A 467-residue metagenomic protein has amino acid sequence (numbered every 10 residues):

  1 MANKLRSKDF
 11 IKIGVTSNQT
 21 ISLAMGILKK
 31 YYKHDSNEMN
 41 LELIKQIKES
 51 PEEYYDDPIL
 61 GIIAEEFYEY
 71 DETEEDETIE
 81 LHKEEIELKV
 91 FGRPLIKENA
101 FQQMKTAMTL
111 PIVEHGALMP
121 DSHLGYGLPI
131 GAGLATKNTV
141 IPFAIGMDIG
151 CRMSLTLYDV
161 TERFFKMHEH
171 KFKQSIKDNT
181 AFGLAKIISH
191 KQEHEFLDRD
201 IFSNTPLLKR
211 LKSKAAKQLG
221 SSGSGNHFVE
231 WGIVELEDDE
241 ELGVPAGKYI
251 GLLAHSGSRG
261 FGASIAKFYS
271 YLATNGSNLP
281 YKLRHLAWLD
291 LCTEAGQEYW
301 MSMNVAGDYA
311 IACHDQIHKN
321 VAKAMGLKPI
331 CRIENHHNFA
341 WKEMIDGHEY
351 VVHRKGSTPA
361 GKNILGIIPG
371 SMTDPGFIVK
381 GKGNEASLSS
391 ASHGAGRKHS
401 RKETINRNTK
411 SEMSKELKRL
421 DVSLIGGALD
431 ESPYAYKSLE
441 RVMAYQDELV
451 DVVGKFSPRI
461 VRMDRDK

Functional and structural regions predicted by a protein language model:
M1-F67: Charged substrate- and nucleic-acid-binding regions of tRNA-handling and nucleotidyl-transfer enzymes, centered on
S7-D9, I13, I96, A100-F101 (+5 more regions): Charge-biased, low-complexity intrinsically disordered regions
E52-R93, K319-I333: Polybasic, low-complexity association/targeting segments
F67-V113, S189-Q192, L197-N204, Q218-S221: N- or domain-start disorder-to-order transition segments that initiate the globular core
I86-E87, I96-N99, P111-E114, Y126-I130 (+3 more regions): Domain-length cofactor-binding catalytic modules of enzymes
T106, I130-P142, L157: Signature of the chorismate-utilizing enzyme
I141, G146-F164: Catalytic-core region of right-hand nucleic acid polymerases
